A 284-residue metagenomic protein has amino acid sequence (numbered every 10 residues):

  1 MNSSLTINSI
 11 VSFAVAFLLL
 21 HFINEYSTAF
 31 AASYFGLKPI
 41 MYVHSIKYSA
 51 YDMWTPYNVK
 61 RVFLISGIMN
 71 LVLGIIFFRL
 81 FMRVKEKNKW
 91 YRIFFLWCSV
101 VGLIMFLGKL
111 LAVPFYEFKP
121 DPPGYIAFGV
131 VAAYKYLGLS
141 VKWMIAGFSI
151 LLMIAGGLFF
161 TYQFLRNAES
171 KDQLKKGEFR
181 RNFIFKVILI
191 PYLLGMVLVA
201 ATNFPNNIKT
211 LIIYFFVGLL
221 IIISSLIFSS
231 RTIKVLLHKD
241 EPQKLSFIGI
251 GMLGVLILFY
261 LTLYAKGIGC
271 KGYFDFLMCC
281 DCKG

Functional and structural regions predicted by a protein language model:
S4-L5, S12-L64: Small-residue-rich helix-interface/hinge motifs
V11-A16, L20, Q243-G269: Final/C-terminal transmembrane alpha-helix of multipass membrane proteins
F13-Y26, L96-A112, I257: Hydrophobic alpha-helical membrane-insertion segments
F30-I40, L107-I126, Y264-Y273: Membrane-helix interface motif
D52-L165, N182-M196, I221-S224: Metalloprotease/metallohydrolase-associated module, dominated by Zn2+-dependent proteases
R83-V84, L110-V113, G195-I208, S230-K234 (+1 more regions): Juxtamembrane "helix-exit" motif on the non-cytosolic side of transmembrane helices
R92, F164-F185, K234-K244: Membrane-interfacial, low-structure loops and terminal tails that flank and connect transmembrane helices in multi-pass
I222-L236: Transmembrane alpha-helical segments of integral membrane proteins
